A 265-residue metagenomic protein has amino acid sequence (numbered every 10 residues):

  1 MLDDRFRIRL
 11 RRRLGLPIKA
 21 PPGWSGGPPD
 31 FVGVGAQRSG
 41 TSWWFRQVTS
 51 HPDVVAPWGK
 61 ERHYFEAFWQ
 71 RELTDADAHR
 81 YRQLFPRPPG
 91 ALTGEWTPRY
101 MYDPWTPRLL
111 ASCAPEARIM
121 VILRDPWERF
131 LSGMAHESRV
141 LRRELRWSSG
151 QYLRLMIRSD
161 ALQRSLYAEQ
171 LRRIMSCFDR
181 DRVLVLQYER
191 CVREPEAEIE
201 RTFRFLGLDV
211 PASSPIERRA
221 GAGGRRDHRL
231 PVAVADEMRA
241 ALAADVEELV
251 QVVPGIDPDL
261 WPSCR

Functional and structural regions predicted by a protein language model:
M1-T97, S112-C113, A117, W127-L155 (+1 more regions): PAPS-dependent sulfotransferase catalytic core
V32-G35, W58, Y64-A67, T93-P98 (+5 more regions): Short beta-strand segments
G40-T41, Y81, G94, L110 (+8 more regions): Generic structural signal for small/hydrophobic residues in well-ordered secondary structure, especially within
G59-K60, R172-R265: The conserved 3'-phosphoadenosine-5'-phosphosulfate
T74-A78, D103-P104, A168, V232-A235 (+1 more regions): Structural motif corresponding to alpha-helix initiation and N-cap regions
A78-R82, P107, L171-R172, V246: Generic structural signal for well-ordered alpha-helices, preferentially at hydrophobic/aromatic core positions
T97-P98, G150-Q163, A222-D236: Surface-exposed cleft-lining segments at the edges of enzyme active sites
W105-S112, E116-V121, E128-A197, R201 (+1 more regions): PAPS-dependent sulfotransferase catalytic domain
